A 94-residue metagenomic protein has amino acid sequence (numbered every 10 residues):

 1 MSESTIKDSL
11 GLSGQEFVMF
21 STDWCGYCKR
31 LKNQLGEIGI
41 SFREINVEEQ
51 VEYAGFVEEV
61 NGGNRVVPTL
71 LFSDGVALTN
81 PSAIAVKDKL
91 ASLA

Functional and structural regions predicted by a protein language model:
S4-S41: Local sequence-structure signature of Cys/Sec-based thiol-disulfide redox active-site neighborhoods
V18-S21, N46-V47, T79-N80: Active-site-adjacent beta-strand anchor residues
G26, V51-E52, A85: Short alpha-helical
I40-A54: Thiol-based oxidoreductase modules, predominantly thioredoxin-like and allied folds used for disulfide exchange
N61-L70: Structural micro-motif
F72-A94: Non-catalytic, surface beta->alpha helical segment in thiol-disulfide oxidoreductase systems
